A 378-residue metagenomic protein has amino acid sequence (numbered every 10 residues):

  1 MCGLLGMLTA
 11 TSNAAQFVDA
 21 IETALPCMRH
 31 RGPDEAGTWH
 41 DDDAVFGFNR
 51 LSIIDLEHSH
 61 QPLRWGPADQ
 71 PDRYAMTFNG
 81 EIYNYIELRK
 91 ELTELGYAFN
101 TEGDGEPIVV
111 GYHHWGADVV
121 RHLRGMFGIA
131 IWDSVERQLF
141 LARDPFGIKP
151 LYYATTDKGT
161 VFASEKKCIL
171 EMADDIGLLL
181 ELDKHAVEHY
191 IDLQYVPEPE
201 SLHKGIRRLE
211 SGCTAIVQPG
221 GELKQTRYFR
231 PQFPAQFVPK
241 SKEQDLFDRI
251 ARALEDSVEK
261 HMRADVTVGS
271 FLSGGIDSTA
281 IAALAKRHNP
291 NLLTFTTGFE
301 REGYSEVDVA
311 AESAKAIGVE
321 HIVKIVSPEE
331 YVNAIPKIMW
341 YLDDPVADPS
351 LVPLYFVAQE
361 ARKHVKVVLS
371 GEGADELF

Functional and structural regions predicted by a protein language model:
M1-L342, L354, A358: Cysteine-centered catalytic environments shared across enzyme families
P145, F356-F378: Active-site adenylate/phosphate-handling loop in enzymes that bind or generate adenylated species
